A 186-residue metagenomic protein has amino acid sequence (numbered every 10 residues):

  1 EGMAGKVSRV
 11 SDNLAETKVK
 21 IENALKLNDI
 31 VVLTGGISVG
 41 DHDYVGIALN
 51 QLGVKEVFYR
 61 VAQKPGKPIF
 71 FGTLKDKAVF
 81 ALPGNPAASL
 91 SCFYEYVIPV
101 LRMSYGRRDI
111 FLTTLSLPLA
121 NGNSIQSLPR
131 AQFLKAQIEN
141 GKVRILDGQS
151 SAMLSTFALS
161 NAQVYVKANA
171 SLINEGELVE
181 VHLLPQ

Functional and structural regions predicted by a protein language model:
E1-L33: Phosphate-binding glycine-rich loops and their immediate beta-loop-alpha structural context
V7-V10, G35, L82-P83, V166: Active-site-adjacent beta-strand anchor residues
S11-I21, V39-R60: Short catalytic-site patches enriched in acidic/histidine residues that coordinate or position cofactors/metals
D12-N13, I37-G40, A88-S89, S171: Glycine-/small-residue-rich active-site loops that bind phosphorylated ligands and cofactors
V31-V45, P83: Glycine-rich beta-strand-to-loop/alpha-helix junction loops that act as flexible
A48-Q186: Flexible glycine/proline-rich
